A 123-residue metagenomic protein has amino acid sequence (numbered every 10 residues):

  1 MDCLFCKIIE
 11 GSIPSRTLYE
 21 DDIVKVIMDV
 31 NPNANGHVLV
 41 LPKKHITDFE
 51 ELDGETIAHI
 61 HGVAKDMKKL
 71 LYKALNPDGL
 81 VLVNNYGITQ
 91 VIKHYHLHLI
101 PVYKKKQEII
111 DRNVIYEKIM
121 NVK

Functional and structural regions predicted by a protein language model:
M1-K123: HIT superfamily nucleotide-processing domains
